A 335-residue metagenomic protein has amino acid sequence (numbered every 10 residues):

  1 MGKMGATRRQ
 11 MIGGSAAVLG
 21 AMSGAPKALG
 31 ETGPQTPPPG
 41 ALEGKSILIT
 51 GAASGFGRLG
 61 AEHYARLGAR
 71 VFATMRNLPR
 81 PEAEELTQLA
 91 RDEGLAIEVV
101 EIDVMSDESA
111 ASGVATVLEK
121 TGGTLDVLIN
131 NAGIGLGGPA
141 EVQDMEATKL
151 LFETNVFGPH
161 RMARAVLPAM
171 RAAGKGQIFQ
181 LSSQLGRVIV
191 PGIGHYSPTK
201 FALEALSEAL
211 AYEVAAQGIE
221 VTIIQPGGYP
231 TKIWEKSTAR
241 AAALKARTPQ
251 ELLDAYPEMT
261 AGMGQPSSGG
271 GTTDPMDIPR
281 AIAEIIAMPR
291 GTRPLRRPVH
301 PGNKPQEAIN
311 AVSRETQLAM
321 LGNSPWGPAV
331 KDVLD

Functional and structural regions predicted by a protein language model:
M1-L19: N-terminal secretory signal peptides and thylakoid transit peptides that target proteins across membranes
A53-S54: Conserved glycine-rich cofactor-binding loop
E101-S112, M145: The beta1-alpha1 cofactor-binding region of Rossmann-like NAD(H)/NADP(H)-dependent oxidoreductases
P139-A140, A147-K149: Substrate-binding pocket helix/loop in short-chain dehydrogenase/reductase
A163, T199: Active-site helix of classical SDR
S183: Residue(s) in the substrate-gating loop at a strand-loop-helix junction that position the organic substrate next
I219-S267: C-terminal beta-strand-loop-alpha-helix "lid" module of Rossmann-like NAD(P)-dependent dehydrogenases
